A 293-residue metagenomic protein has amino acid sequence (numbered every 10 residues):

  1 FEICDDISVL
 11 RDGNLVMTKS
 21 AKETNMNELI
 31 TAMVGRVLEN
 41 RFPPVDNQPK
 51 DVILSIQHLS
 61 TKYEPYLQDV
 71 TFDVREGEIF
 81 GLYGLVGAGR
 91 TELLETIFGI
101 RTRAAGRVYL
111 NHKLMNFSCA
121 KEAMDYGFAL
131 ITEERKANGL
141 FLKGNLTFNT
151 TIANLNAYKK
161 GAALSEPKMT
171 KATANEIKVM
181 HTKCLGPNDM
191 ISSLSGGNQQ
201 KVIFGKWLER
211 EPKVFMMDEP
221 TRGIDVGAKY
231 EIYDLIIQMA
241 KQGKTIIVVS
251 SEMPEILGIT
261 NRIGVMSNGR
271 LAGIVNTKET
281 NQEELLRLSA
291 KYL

Functional and structural regions predicted by a protein language model:
F1-L293: Glycine-rich phosphate-binding loops of nucleotide-dependent enzymes
